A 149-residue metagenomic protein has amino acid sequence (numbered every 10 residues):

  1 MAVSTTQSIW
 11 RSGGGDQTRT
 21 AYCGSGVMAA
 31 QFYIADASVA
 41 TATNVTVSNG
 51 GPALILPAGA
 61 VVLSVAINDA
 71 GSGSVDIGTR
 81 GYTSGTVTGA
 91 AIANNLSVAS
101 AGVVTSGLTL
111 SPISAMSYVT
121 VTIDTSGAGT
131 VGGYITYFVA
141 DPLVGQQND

Functional and structural regions predicted by a protein language model:
A2-D149: Surface-exposed, low-hydrophobicity beta-strand/loop segments enriched in small/polar/acidic residues
